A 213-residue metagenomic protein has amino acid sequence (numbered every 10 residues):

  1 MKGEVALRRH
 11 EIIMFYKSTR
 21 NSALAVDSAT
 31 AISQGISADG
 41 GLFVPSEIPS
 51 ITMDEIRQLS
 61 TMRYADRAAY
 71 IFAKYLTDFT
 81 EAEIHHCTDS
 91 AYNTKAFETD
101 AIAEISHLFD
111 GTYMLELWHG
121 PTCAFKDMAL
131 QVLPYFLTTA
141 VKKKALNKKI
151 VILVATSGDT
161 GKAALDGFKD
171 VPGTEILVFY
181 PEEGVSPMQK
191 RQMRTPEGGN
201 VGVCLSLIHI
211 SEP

Functional and structural regions predicted by a protein language model:
K2-I13: Short, Lys/Arg-enriched N-terminal segments with co-localized hydrophobic residues within the first ~10-30 amino acids
M14-D39: Charged, compositionally biased N-terminal leader segments and the immediate start of the first structured element
D27, M62-R67, M128, V132: Conserved active-site and cofactor/substrate-binding residues in soluble primary-metabolism enzymes
D39, F109-G111, N147-I150, V171-I176 (+1 more regions): Short coil/turn connectors at secondary-structure junctions
F43-C123: N-terminal entrance/gating region of PLP-dependent enzymes' catalytic architecture
Y113-K169: Well-ordered mid-protein domain cores that form the structural environment of catalytic cofactors
K162-C204: Active-site-proximal loop->helix
I208-P213: Residue-level detector of conserved catalytic or cofactor/ligand-binding positions in enzyme active sites
